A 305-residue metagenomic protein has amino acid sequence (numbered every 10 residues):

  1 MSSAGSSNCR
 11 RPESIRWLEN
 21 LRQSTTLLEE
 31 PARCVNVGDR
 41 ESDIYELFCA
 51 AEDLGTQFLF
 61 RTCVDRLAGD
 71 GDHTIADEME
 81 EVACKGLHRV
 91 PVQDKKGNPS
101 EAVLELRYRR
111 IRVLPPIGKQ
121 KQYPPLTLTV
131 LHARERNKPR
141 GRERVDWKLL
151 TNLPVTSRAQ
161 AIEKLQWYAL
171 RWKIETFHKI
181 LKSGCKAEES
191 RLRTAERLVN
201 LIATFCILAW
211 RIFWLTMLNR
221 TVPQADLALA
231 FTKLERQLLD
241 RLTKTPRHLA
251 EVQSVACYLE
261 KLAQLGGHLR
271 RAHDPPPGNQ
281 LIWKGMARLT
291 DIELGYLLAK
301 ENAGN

Functional and structural regions predicted by a protein language model:
M1-N305: Single, function-defining residue in the core of a domain
